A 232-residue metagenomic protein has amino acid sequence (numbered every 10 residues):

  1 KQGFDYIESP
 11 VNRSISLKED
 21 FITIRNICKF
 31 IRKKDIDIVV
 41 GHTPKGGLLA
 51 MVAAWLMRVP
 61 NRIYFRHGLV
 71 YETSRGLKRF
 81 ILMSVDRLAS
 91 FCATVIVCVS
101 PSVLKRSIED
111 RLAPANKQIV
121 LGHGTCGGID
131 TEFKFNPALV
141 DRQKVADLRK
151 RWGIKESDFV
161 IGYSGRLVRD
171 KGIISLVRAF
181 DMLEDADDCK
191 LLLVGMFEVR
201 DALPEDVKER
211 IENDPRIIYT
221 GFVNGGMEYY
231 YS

Functional and structural regions predicted by a protein language model:
K1-E19, V103, S107, R111-V120 (+1 more regions): N-terminal strand-loop element at the rim of the active site of nucleotide-sugar-dependent glycosyltransferases
K18-R25, P60-N61, V70-C92, E109: Nucleotide-sugar donor phosphate/pyrophosphate-binding loop at the beta->alpha transition of glycosyltransferases
I31, F222-V223, E228-S232: Short alpha-helical donor nucleotide-sugar binding micro-motif in glycosyltransferases
G41-G47, R66: Short His-centered aromatic/hydrophobic patch
C92-F135: A short, active-site helix/loop in glycosyltransferases that binds the activated sugar's phosphate group
T131-I154, V207-K208: A short helix/loop element that forms part of the nucleotide-sugar donor recognition site in Leloir-type
F159, Y163-M182: A conserved mid-protein helix/loop that constitutes part of the nucleotide-sugar donor-binding site
G195, P204-V223: Nucleotide-activated donor-binding/catalytic signature segment of Leloir-type glycosyltransferases, i.e., the conserved
